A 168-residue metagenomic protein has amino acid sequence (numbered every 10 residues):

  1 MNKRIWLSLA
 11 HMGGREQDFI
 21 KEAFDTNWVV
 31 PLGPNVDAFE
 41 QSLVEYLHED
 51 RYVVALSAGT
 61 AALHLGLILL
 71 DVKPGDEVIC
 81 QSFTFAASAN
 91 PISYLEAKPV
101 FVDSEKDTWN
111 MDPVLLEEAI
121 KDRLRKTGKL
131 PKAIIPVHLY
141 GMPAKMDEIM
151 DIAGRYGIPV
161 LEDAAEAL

Functional and structural regions predicted by a protein language model:
M1-V30: N-terminal "arm"/small-domain region of PLP-dependent enzymes with the aminotransferase-like
K21, D25, E40-V44, H64 (+4 more regions): Solvent-exposed, non-membrane alpha-helical residues enriched in polar/charged side chains
L32-E77, P91-S93, F101-D103, R125-K126: Phosphate-binding glycine-rich loop
A55, C80, A133-P136: A short beta-strand submotif of the Rossmann-like class I SAM-dependent methyltransferase core that lines
C80, F101, V160-E162: Hydrophobic residues in well-ordered beta-strands that form the structural core
T84-A89: Conserved coil-to-alpha-helix start sites within the AMP-binding
E96: Structured binding elements
D107-L168: Active-site phosphate-binding strand-loop segment of PLP-dependent enzymes
